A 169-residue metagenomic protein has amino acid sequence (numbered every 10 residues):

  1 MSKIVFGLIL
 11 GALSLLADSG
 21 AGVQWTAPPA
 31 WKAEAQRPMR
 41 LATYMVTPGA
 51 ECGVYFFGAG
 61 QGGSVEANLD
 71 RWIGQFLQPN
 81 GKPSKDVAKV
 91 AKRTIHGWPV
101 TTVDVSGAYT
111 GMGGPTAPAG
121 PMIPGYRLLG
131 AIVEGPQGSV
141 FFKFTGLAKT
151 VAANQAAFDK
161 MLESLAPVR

Functional and structural regions predicted by a protein language model:
I4-L15: Sec-dependent N-terminal signal peptides
W25, P29-W31, P136-R169: Surface-exposed amphipathic alpha-helical segments
T26-P79: Secretory pathway targeting signatures of secreted, lumenal, and periplasmic proteins
P28, E66-I73, L129-G130, Q155-L162: Extracytoplasmic/secreted envelope proteins and their assembly/folding machinery, especially bacterial periplasmic
A35, I73-P83, G107, P136 (+2 more regions): Sec/Tat-exported extracytoplasmic proteins
T43, D70-V133: Signature of long, low-cysteine stretches enriched in small and polar/charged residues
T47, F57-A59, S106-T110, Q137 (+1 more regions): Solvent-exposed coil/turn segments that connect beta secondary-structure elements in extracytoplasmic/periplasmic
